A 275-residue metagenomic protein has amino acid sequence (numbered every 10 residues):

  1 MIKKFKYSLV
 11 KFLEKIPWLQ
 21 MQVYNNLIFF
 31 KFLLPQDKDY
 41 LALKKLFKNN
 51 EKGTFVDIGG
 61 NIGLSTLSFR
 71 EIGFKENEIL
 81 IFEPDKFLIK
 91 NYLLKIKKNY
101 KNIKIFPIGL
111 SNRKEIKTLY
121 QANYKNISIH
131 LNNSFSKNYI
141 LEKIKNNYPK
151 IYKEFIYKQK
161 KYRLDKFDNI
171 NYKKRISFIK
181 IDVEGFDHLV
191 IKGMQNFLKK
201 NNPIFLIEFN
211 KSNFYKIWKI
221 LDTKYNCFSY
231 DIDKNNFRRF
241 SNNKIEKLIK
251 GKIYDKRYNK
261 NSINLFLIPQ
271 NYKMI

Functional and structural regions predicted by a protein language model:
M1-I275: Phosphate/nucleotide-binding beta-alpha loop and adjacent structural elements of enzyme active sites
